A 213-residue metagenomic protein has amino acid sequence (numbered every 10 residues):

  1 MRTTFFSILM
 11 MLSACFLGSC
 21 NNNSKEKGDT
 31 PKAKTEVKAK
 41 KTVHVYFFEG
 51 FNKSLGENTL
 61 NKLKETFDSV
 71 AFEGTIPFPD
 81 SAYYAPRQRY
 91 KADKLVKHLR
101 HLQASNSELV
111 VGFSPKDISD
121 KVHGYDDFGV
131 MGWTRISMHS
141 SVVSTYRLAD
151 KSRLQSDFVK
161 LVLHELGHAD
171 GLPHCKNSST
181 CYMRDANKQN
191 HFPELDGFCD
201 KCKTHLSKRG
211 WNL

Functional and structural regions predicted by a protein language model:
M1-F5: Positively charged n-region of N-terminal signal peptides that target proteins for export
S7-C15: Bacterial N-terminal signal peptides
L17-S19: C-terminal motif of bacterial Sec signal peptides marking the signal peptidase cleavage site
N21-N23: Bacterial signal peptide processing site
K27-K40: Post-signal peptide N-terminal segment of mature Sec-exported envelope proteins
K34, D127-D157, P173-L213: Metalloprotease/metallohydrolase-associated module, dominated by Zn2+-dependent proteases
A39-S54: Fold-level signature of zinc-dependent metallopeptidase catalytic domains
G56-L161, A169, P173: Metzincin-family zinc-dependent endopeptidase catalytic domain
